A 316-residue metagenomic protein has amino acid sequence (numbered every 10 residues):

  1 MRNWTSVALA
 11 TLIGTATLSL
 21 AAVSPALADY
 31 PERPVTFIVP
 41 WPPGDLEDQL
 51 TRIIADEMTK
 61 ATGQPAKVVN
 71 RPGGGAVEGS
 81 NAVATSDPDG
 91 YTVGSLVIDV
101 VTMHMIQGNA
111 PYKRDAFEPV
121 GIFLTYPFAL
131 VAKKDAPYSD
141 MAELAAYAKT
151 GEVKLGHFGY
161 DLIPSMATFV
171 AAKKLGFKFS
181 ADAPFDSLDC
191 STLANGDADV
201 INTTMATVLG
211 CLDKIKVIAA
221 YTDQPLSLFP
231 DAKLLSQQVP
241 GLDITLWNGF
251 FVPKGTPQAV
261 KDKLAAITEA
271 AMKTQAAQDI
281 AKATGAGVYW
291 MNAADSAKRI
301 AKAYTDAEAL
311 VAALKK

Functional and structural regions predicted by a protein language model:
M1-W4: Positively charged n-region of N-terminal signal peptides that target proteins for export
A8-A21: Bacterial N-terminal signal peptides
L20-A28: Sec/Tat signal peptide C-region and signal peptidase I cleavage site
L27-D115, G151-E152, I163-P164, A172-N202 (+3 more regions): N-terminal (or domain-start) structured segment
E32-P34, K174-F177, A259-K316: An extracytoplasmic/periplasmic, membrane-proximal ligand-sensing/linker region
P42-G44, I98, K133-Y138, H157-L162 (+4 more regions): Short coil/turn segments
A82-Y91, M105-L188, L235, T245-I280: Hinge/capping helix and adjacent helix->loop/strand transition within the periplasmic-binding protein
K113-F123, F179-D182, D199, A206 (+1 more regions): Short beta-strand->loop
